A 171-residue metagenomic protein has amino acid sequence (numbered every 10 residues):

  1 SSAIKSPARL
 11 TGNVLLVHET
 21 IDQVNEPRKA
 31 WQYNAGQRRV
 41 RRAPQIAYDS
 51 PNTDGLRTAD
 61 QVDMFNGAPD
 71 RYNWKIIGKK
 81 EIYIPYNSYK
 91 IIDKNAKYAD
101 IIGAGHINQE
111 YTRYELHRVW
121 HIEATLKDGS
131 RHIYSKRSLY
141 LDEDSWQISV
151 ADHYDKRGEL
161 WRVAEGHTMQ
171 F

Functional and structural regions predicted by a protein language model:
A3-P69, G105-F171: Gly/Pro-enriched, hydrophobic low-complexity segments that function as extracytoplasmic propeptides/linkers
L56, Y72-N108: Active-site environment of non-heme Fe oxygenases that use a 2-His-1-carboxylate facial triad
